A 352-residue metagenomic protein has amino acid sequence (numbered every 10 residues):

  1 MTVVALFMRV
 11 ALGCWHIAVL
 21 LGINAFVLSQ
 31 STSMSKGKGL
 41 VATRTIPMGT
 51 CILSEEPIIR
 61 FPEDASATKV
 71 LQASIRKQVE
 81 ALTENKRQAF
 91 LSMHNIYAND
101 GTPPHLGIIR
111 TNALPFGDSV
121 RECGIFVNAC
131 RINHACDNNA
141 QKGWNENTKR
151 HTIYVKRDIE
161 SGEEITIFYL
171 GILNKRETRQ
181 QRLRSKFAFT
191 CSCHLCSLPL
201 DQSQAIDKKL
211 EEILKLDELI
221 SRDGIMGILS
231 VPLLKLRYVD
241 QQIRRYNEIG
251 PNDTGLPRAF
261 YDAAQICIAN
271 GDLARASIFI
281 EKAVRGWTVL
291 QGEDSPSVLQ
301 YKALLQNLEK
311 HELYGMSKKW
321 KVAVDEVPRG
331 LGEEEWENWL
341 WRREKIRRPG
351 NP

Functional and structural regions predicted by a protein language model:
T2-L12, G162: Classical eukaryotic N-terminal signal peptides for Sec-dependent ER targeting/secretion, especially the positively
G13-V70, H134-Y154: Conserved AWS/pre-SET-to-SET junction and N-terminal core of the SET lysine methyltransferase domain, specifically
L21-S33, A81-I172: Catalytic core of the SET domain in histone-lysine N-methyltransferases, recognizing conserved active-site
C130, H134-N270, R275-I278, Q300-A303: C-terminal SET catalytic tail plus cysteine-rich post-SET Zn-binding segment of SAM-dependent SET-domain
N247-N252, T288-P296: Short coil/turn linkers that connect adjacent helices within long alpha-helical scaffolds, especially alpha-solenoid
I278-E281, R285: Primarily a tetratricopeptide repeat
K302-E334, I346-P349: Alpha-helical linker/edge segments of TPR/alpha-solenoid repeat scaffolds and analogous pre-/post-domain helices
